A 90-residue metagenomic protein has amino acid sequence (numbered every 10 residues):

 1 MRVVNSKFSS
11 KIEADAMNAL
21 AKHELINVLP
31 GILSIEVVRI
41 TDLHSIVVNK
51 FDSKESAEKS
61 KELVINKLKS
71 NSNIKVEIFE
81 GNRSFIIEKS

Functional and structural regions predicted by a protein language model:
M1-V48, D52-L63, S72-S90: Short S/T/G/P-rich N-terminal loop/turn motif that feeds into the first structured element of a domain
I65-K67: Low-complexity, intrinsically disordered Gly/Pro/Thr-rich segments
